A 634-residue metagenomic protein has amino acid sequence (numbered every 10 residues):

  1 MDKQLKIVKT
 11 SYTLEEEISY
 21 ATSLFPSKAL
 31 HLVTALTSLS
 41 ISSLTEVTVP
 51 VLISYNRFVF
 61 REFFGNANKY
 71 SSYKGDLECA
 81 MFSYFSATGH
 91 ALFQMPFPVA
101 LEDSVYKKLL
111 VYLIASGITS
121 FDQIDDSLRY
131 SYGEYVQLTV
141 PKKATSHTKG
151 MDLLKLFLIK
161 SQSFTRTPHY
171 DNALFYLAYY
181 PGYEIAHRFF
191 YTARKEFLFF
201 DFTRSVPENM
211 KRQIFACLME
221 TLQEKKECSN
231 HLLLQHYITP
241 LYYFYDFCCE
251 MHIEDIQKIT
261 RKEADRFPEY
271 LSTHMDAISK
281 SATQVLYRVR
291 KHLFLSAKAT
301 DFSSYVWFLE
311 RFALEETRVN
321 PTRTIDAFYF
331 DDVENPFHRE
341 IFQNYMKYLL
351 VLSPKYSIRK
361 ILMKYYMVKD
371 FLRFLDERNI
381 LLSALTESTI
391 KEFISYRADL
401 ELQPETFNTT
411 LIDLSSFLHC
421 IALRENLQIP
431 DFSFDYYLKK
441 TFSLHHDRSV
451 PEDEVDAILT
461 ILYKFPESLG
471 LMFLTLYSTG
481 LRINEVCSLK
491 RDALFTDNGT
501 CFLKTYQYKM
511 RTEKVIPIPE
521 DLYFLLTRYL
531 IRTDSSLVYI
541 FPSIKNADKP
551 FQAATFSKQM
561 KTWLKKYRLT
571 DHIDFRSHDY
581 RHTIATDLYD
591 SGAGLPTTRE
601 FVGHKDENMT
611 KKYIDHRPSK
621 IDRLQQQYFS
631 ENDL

Functional and structural regions predicted by a protein language model:
M1-C420, R424, I461, L474: Charge-rich, intrinsically disordered N-terminal extensions that act as flexible nucleic-acid engagement or regulatory
D2, L489-F524: Conserved tyrosine-mediated DNA breakage-rejoining catalytic core shared by Y-recombinases
D2, R528-L530, Q627-L634: C-terminal secondary-structure termini that scaffold catalytic or DNA-interacting sites
D453-I483, R581: Basic, Lys/Arg- and aromatic-enriched nucleic-acid-binding interface segment
L494-N498, D574, A593-I614: Short, polar N-cap/turn motifs at the start of nucleic acid-interacting alpha helices
Y506-R511, V602-D633: Catalytic-site neighborhood detector that most strongly recognizes the C-terminal catalytic loop/helix of tyrosine
P519-H572: Active-site/catalytic core of tyrosine-dependent DNA strand-transfer enzymes
S557-T597: Short, basic (Lys/Arg/His-rich) helix/loop patches that form interaction surfaces in the mid-to-C-terminal regions
